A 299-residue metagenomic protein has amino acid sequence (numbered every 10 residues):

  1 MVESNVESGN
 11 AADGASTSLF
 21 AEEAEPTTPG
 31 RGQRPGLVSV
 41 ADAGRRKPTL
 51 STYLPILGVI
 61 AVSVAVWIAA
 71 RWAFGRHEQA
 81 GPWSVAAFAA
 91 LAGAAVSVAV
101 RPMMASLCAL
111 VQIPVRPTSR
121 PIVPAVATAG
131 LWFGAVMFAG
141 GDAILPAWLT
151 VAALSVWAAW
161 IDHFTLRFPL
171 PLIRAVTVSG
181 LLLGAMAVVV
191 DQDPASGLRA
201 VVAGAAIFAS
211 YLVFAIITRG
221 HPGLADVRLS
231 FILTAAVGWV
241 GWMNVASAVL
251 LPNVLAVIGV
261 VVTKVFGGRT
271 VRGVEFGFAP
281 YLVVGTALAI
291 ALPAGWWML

Functional and structural regions predicted by a protein language model:
M1-L299: A membrane-topology feature that recognizes alpha-helical transmembrane segments and their immediate juxtamembrane
